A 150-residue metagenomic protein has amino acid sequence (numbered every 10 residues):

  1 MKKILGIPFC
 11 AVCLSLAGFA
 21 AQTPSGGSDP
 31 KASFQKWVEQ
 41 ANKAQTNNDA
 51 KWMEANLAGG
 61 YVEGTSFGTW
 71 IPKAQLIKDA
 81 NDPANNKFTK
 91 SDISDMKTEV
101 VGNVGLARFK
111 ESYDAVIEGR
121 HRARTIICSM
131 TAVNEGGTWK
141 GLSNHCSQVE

Functional and structural regions predicted by a protein language model:
M1-F9: Bacterial N-terminal signal peptides that target proteins for export
P8-A17: Bacterial N-terminal signal peptides
F19-P30: Cleaved targeting-peptide boundary
S28-K36, D49-V100, R120-R124: A solvent-exposed, acidic/Ser-Thr-rich amphipathic alpha-helical stretch
T98-G105, R120, A132-T138: A short, structured loop/turn motif at beta-sheet edges
N103-Y113: A short hydrophobic beta-strand element
T125-V149: Short beta-strand edge/turn micro-motifs at domain boundaries
